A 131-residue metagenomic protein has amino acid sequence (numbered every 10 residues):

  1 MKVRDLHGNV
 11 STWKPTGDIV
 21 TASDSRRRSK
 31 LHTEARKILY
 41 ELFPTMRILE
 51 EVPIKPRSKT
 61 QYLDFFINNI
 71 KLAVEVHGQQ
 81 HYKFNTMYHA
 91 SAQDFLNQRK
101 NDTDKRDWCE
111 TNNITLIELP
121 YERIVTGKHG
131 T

Functional and structural regions predicted by a protein language model:
M1-T131: Nucleic-acid endo/exonuclease domains
